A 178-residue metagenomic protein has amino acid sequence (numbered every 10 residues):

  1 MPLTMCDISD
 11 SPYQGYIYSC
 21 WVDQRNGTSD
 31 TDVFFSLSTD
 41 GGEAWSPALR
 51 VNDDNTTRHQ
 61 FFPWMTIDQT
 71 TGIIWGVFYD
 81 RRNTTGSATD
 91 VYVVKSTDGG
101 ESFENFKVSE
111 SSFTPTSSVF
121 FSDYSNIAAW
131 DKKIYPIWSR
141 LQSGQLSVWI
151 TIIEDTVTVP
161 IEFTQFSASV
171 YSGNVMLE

Functional and structural regions predicted by a protein language model:
M1-V157: Extracellular, repeat-based ectodomains that mediate carbohydrate processing or recognition
V157-E178: Pro/Thr/Ser/Gly-rich low-complexity, intrinsically disordered linker/stalk tracts
